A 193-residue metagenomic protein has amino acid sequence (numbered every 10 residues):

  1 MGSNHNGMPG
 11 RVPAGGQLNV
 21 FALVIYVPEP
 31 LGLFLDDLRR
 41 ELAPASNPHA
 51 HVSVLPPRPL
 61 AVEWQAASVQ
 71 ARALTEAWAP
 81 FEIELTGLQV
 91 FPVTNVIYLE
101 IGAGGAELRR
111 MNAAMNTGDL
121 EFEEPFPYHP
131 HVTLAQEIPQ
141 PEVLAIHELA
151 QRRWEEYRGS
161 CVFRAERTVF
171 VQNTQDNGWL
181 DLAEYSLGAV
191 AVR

Functional and structural regions predicted by a protein language model:
M1-E82, V90, G102-V162, D176-R193: Basic, often amphipathic N-terminal segments
L85: Portal/gating segments that form or line small-molecule/metal binding sites
Q89-V96: Short, basic/glycine-rich phosphate-binding loops at helix/coil junctions that contact nucleotide phosphates
V169-Q175: Short beta-strand segments and strand-loop junctions that repeat across beta-rich extracellular domains
